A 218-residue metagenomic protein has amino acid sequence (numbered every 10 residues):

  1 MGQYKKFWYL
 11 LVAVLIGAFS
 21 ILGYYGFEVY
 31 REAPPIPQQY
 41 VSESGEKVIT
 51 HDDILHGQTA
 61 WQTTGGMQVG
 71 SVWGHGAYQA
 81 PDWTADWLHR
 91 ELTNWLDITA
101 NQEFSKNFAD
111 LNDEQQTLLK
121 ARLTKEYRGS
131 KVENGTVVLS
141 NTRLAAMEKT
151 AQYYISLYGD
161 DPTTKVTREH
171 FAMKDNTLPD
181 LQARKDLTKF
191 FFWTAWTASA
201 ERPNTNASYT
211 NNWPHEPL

Functional and structural regions predicted by a protein language model:
M1-T50: Post-cleavage N-terminal segment of exported redox proteins
E32-L218: Soluble extramembrane regions of membrane proteins in the secretory/endomembrane system
